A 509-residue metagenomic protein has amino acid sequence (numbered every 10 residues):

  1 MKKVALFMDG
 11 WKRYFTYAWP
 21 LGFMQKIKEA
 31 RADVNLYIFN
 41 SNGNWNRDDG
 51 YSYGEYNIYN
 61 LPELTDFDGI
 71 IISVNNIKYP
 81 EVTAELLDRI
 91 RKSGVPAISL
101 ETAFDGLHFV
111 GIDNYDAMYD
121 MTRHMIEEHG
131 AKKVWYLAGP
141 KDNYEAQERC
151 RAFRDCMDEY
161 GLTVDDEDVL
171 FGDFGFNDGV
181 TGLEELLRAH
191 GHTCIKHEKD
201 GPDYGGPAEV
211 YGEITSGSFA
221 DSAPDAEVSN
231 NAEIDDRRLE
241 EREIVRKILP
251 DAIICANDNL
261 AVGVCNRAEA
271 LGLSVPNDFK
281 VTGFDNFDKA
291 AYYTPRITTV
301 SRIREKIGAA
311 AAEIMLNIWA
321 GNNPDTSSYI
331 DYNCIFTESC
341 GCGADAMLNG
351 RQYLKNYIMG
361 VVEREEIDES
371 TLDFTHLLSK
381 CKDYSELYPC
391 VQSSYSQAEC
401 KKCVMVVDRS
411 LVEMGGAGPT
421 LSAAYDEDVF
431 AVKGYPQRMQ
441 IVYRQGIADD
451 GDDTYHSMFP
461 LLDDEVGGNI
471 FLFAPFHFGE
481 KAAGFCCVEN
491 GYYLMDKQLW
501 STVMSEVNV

Functional and structural regions predicted by a protein language model:
M1-D49, Y53-F374: Bacterial carbohydrate/catabolite-sensing allosteric modules
I367-L378, L387, V503: Hydrophobic helical signal-relay modules used by sensory signaling proteins
L377-Y425: Helix-loop-beta substructure at the N-terminus of cytosolic sensory domains that couple signal/ligand detection
S410, Y435-F459, E465, G491: Short loop/turn segments at beta-alpha junctions that line or gate ligand-sensing/allosteric surfaces
V429-F430: Acidic, Ser/Thr-rich peripheral helices and adjacent loops at domain boundaries
F459-H477: A short, aliphatic-rich beta-strand micro-motif
F476-C486, K497: Short hydrophobic/glycine-rich mini-motifs in sensory/regulatory modules that couple input to downstream signaling
Y492-V509: Amphipathic alpha-helical "output/dimerization" segments
